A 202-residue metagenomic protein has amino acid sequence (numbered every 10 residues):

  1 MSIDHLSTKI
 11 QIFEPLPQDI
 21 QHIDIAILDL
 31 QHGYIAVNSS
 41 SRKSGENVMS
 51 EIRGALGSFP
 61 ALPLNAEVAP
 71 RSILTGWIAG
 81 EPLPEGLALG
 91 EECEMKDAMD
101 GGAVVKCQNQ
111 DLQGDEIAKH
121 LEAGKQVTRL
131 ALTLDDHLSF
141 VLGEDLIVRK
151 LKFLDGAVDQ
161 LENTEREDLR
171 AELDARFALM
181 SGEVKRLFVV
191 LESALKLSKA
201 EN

Functional and structural regions predicted by a protein language model:
M1-N202: Intrinsically disordered, low-complexity, charge-rich terminal extensions of nucleic-acid-associated complexes
